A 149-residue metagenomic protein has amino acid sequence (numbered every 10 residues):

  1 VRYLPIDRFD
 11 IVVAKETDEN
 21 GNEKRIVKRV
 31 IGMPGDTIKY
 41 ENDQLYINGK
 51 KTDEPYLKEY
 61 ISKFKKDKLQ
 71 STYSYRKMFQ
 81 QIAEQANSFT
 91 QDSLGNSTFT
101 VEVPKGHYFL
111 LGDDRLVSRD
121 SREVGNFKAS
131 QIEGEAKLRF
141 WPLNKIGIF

Functional and structural regions predicted by a protein language model:
V1-F149: Soluble "head" domains of membrane/secretory-pathway proteins
